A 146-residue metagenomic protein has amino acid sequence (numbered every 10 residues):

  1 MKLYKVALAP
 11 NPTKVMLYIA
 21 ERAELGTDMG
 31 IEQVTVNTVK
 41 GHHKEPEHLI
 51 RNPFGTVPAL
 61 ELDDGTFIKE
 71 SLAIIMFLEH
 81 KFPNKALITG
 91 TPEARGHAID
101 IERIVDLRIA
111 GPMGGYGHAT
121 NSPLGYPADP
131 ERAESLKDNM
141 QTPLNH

Functional and structural regions predicted by a protein language model:
M1-D138: GST-like domain detector, emphasizing the conserved glutathione-binding G-site in the N-terminal thioredoxin-like
L136-H146: Short, intrinsically disordered, charge-balanced linker/junction segments flanking boundaries in proteins
